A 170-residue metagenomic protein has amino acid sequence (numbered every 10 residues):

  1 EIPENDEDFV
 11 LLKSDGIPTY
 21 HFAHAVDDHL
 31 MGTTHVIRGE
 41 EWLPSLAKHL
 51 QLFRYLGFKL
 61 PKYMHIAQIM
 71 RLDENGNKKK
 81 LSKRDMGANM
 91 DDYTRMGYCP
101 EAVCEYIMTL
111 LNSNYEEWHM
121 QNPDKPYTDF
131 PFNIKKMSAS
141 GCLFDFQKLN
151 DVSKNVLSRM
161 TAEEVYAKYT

Functional and structural regions predicted by a protein language model:
E1-H65, M70-K80, N89: Active-site cores that bind ATP or allylic diphosphates and position pyrophosphate for catalysis
P44, Y55-T170: Catalytic adenosine-cofactor/nucleotide-binding cores of aminoacyl-tRNA synthetases and other
